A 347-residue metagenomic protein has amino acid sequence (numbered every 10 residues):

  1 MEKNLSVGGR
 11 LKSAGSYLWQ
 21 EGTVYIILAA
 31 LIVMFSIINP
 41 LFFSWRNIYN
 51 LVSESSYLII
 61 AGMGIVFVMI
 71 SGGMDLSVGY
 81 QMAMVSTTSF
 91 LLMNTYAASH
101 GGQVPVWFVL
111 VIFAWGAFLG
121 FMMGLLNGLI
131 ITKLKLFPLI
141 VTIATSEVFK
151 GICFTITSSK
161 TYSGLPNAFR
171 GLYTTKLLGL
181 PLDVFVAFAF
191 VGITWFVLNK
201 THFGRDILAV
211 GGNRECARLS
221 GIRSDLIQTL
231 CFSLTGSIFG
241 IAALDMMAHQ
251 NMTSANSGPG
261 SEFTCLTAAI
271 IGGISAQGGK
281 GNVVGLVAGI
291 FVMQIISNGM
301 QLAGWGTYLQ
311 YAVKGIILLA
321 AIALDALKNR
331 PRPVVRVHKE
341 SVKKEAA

Functional and structural regions predicted by a protein language model:
M1-L31, L219, R223-L226, M300-A347: Cytosolic-side transmembrane-helix boundaries in multi-pass membrane proteins
E2-G62, A97-V111, K343-A346: Membrane-interfacial amphipathic/re-entrant helices at transmembrane-helix boundaries
V33-Y96, L129-L136, G273-K280, I316: Single transmembrane alpha-helix segments in multi-pass membrane proteins
P40-E54, C153-I156, L180, L198 (+2 more regions): Inter-helical junctions in multi-pass inner-membrane proteins, predominant in energy-converting antiporter-like
A98-T145, A288: Alpha-helical transmembrane segments within multi-pass membrane transporters and channels
L134, P138-K200, I227-L230, A248-G258 (+2 more regions): Transmembrane helix-bundle core of multi-pass membrane transporters and related energy-transducing complexes
I193-S233: Membrane-helix/interface signature in polytopic inner-membrane proteins
F239, T253-G315: Transmembrane alpha-helical segments in multi-pass inner-membrane proteins
